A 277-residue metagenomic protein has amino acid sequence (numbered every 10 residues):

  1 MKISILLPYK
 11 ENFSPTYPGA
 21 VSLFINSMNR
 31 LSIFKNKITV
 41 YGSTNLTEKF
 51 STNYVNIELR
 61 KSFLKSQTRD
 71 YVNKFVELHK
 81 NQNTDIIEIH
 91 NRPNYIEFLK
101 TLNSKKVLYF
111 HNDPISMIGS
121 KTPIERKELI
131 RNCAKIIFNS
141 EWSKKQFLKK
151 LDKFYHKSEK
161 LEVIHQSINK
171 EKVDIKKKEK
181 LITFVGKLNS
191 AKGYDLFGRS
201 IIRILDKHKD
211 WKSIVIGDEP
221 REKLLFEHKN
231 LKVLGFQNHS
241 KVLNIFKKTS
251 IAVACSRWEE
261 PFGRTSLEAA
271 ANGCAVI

Functional and structural regions predicted by a protein language model:
S4-L6, I137, D174-K192, G198-I202: Conserved donor-binding/catalytic core segment of Leloir-type glycosyltransferases
Y9-P15, F24-S66, Y95, K157 (+1 more regions): N-terminal strand-loop element at the rim of the active site of nucleotide-sugar-dependent glycosyltransferases
I89-N94, F110: Short His-centered aromatic/hydrophobic patch
P114, W142-S143, K160-V173, P220: Short beta-strand->alpha-helix junction loop in the catalytic core of nucleotide-activated group-transfer enzymes
G119, R131-E159: A short, active-site helix/loop in glycosyltransferases that binds the activated sugar's phosphate group
G198, W211-L225: Glycosyltransferase donor-sugar binding loop
E222-L243: Nucleotide-activated donor-binding/catalytic signature segment of Leloir-type glycosyltransferases, i.e., the conserved
K247-P261, C274: Acidic donor-binding loop of glycosyltransferase active sites
